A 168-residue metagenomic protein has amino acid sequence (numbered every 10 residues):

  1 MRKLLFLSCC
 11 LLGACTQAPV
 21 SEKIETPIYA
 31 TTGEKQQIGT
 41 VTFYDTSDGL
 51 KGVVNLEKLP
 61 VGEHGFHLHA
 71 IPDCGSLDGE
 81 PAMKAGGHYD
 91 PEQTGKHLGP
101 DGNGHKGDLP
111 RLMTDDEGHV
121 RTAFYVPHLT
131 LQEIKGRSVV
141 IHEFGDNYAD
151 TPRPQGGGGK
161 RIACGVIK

Functional and structural regions predicted by a protein language model:
L4-L12: Sec-dependent N-terminal signal peptides
C15-E63, L68-K168: N-terminal leader/targeting pre-sequences
